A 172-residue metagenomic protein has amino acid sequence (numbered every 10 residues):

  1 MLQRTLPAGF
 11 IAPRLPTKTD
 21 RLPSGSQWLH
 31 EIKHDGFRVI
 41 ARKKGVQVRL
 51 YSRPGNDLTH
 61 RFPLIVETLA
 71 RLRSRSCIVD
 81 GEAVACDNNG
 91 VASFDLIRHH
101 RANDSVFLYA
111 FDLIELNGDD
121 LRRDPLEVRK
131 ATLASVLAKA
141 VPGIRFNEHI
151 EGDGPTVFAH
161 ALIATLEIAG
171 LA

Functional and structural regions predicted by a protein language model:
M1-A172: Catalytic cores of nucleic-acid ligases and guanylyltransferases
